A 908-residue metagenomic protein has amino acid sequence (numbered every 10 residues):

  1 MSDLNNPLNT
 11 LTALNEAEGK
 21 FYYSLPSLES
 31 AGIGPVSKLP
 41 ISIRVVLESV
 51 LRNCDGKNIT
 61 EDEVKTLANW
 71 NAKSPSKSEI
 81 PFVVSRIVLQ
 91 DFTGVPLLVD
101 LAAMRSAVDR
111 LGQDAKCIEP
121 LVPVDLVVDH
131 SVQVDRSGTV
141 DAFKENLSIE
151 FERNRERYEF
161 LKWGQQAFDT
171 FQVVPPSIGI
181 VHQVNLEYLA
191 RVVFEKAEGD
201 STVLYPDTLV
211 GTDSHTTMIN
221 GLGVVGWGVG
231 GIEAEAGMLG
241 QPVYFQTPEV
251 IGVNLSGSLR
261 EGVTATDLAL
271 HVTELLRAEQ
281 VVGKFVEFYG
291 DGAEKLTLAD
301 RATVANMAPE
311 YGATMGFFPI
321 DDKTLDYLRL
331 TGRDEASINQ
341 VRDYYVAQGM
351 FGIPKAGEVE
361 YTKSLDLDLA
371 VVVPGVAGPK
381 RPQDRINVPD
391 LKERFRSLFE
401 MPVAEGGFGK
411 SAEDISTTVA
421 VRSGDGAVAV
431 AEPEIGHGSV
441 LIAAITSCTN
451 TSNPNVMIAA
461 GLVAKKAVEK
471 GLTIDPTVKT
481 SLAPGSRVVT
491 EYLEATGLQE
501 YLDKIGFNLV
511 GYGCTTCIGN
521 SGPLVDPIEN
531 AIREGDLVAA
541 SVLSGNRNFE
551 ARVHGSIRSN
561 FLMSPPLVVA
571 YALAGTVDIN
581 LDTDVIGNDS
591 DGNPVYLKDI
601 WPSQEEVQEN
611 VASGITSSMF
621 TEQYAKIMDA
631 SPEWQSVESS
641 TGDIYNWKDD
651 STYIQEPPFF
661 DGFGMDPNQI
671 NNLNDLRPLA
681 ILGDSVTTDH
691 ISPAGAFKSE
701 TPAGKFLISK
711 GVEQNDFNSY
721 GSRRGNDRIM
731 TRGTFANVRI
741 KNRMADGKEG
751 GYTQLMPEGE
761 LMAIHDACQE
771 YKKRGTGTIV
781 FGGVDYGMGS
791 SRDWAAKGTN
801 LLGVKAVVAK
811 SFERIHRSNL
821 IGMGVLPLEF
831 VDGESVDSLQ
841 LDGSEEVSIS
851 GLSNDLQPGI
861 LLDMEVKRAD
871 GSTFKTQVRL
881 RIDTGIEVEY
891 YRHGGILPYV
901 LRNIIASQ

Functional and structural regions predicted by a protein language model:
M1-V83, D125, E633-W634, S640-G642 (+3 more regions): Acidic/polar, glycine-rich intrinsically disordered N-terminal extensions of enzymes
D55-L259, A265-L270, P374-A377, L391 (+11 more regions): Long, structured ligand/cofactor-binding scaffold of large enzymes
V83, L101-R157, F288, A293-S411 (+5 more regions): Terminal amphipathic helices with adjacent charged low-complexity linkers/tails
E198-G352, D368, V456-P476, N508-Q623 (+3 more regions): Mobile "lid/hinge" segments at catalytic clefts and subdomain interfaces of large enzymes
Y289-L296, N546, Q769-E813: Extracellular/luminal Protease-associated
D589-Q604, R817-Y890: Acidic, glycine-rich flexible loop/linker segments
S640-D716: Segments forming glycine/polar-rich beta-alpha architectures that bind adenosine-containing cofactors
